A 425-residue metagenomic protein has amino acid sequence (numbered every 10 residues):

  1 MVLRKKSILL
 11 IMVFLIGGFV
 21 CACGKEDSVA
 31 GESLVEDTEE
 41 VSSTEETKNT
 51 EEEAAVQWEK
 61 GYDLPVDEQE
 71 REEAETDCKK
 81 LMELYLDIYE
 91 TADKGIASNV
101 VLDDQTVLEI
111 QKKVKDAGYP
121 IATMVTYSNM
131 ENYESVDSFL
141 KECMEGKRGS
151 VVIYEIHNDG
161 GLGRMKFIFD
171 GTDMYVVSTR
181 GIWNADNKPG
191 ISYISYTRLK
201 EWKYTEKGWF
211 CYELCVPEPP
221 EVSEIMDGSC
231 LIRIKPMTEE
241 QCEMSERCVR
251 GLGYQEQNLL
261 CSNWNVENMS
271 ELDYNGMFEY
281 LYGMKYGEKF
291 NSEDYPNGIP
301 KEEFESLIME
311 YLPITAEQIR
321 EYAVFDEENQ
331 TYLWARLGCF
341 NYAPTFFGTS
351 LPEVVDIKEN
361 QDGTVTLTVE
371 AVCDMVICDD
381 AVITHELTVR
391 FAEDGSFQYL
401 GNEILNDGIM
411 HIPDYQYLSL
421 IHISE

Functional and structural regions predicted by a protein language model:
F19-A22: C-terminal motif of bacterial Sec signal peptides marking the signal peptidase cleavage site
G24-E26: Bacterial signal peptide processing site
W58-E73, D87, G161-Q241: Polybasic, proline/glycine-rich intrinsically disordered low-complexity segments
D63-D137, N158: N-terminal low-complexity, intrinsically disordered segments
E109, A117-E155, M237-N341: Core segments of small alpha/beta cavity-forming domains
S192-K200, Y332-T384: Acidic, glycine-rich flexible loop segments
Y204-R247, V382-Y417: Short beta-strand edge/turn micro-motifs at domain boundaries
I421-E425: Conserved small/polar residues in nucleotide/adenosyl-binding loops
